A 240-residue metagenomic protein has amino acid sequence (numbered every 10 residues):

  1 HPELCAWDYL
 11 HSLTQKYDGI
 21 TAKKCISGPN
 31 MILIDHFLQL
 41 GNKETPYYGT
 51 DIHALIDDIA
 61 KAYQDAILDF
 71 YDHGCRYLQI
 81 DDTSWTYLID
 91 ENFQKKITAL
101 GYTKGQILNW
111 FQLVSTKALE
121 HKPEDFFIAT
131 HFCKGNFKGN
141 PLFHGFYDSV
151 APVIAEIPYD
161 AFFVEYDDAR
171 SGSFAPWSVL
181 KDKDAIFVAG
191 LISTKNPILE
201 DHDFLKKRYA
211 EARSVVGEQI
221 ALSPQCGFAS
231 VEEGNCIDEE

Functional and structural regions predicted by a protein language model:
H1-E240: Domain-level signal for soluble alpha/beta catalytic cores
